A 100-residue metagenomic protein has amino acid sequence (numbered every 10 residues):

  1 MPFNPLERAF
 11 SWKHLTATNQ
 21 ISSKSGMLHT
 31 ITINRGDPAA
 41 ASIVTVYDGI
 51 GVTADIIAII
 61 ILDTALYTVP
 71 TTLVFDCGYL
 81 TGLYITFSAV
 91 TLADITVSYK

Functional and structural regions predicted by a protein language model:
M1-K100: Surface-exposed, low-hydrophobicity beta-strand/loop segments enriched in small/polar/acidic residues
